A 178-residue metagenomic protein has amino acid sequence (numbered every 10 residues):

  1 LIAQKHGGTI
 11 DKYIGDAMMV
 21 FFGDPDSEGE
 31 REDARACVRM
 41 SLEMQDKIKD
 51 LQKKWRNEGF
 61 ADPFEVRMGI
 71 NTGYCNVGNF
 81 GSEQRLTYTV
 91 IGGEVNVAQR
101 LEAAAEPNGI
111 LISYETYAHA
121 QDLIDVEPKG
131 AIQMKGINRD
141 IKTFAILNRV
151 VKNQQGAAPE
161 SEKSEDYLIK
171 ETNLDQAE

Functional and structural regions predicted by a protein language model:
L1-G8, D24-M68, T72, G93-V95 (+1 more regions): Alpha-helical scaffold within the catalytic cores of cyclic-nucleotide enzymes
I10-K12: A short pre-motif secondary-structure segment
I14-V20: Short, conserved phosphate-binding/catalytic loop or strand-edge motifs used in phosphoryl-/nucleotidyl-transfer
D16, F64-V66, G73-C75, R139-K142: Change "...and in nucleic-acid phosphodiester-cleaving endonucleases..." to "...and in nucleic-acid processing enzymes
M18, P25, N71-N76, T116-Y117: Short, internal active-site loops enriched in acidic
C75, A104-A177: Cytosolic regulatory/linker segments at or just downstream of nucleotide-handling modules in signal-transduction
N79-S82: Cytochrome P450 core scaffold surrounding the K-helix E-X-X-R motif and the conserved "meander" helix-loop region
